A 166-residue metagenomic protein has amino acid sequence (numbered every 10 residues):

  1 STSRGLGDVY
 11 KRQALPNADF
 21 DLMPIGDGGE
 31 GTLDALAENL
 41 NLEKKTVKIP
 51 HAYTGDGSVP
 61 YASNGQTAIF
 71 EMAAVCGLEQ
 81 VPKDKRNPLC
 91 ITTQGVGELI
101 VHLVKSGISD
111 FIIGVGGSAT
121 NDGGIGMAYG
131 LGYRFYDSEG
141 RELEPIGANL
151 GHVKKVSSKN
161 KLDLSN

Functional and structural regions predicted by a protein language model:
S1-Y10: Single conserved hydrophobic/aromatic residue that forms the stacking wall/gate of nucleotide- or nucleobase-binding
T2, T32, T120: Ser/Thr-centric signal marking residues that sit in or immediately flank functional binding/regulatory motifs
S3, P24, G28, P88-T92: Catalytic cores of large soluble enzymes that bind and process phosphate-bearing ligands
K11-Q80, L164-S165: Glycine-rich nucleotide/cofactor/substrate-binding loop typically near the N-terminus or early in the first domain
G31-T32, N87, I146: Secondary-structure junction/capping motif
P60-G114: Hydrophobic alpha-helical hairpins/lids featuring a short glycine-rich hinge
C90-Q94, E98-V101, K105-G114, A119-N166: Glycine/threonine-rich beta-strand-loop-alpha-helix active-site module that forms ligand/phosphate-binding
